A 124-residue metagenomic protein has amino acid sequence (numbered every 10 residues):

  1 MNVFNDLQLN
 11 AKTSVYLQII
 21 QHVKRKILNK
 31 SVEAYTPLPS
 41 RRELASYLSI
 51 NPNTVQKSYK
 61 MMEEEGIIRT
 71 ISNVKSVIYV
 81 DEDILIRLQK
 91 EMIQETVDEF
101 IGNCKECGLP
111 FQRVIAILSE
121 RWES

Functional and structural regions predicted by a protein language model:
M1-P37, E91, E95, I101-E123: Extreme N-terminal segment that seeds HTH/winged-HTH DNA-binding domains in transcriptional regulators
P37-L48, M62: A short alpha-helical element within helix-turn-helix/winged-helix DNA-binding domains across DNA-binding proteins
L38, T70-I78, D83: Short, Lys/Arg-rich nucleic-acid/phosphate-binding segment
Y47, E64-I67, S124: Residue cluster at the C-terminal edge of the helix-turn-helix DNA-binding motif
D83-K90: Terminal helix-turn-helix DNA-binding modules in bacterial transcription factors
